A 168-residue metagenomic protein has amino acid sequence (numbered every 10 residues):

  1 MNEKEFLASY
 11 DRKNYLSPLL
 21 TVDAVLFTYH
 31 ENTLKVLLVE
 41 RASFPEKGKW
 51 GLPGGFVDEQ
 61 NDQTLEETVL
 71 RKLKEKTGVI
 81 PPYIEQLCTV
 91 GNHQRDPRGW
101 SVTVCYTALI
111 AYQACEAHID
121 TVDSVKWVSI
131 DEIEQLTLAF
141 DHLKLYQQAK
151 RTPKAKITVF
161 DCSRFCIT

Functional and structural regions predicted by a protein language model:
M1-N2, N92: Non-catalytic substrate-recognition and accessory regions of acyl/acetyltransferase enzymes
K4-G51: N-terminal strand-loop-strand
P18, P82, W100-V102: Residue-level preference for beta-strand/loop junctions
A24, Q86, Y106-A108: A structural signal for short, well-ordered beta-strand segments
T33-V79, K156-T168: Conserved Nudix-box catalytic region and its N-terminal flanking loop in Nudix hydrolases and closely related
G55, T107-A108, E116-T152: NUDIX/MutT-family hydrolases
V79-C88: A short coil-to-beta-strand element that immediately follows conserved catalytic motifs
H93-E116, A149: Active-site-adjacent beta-strand/loop module that shapes the phosphate/pyrophosphate-binding cleft
